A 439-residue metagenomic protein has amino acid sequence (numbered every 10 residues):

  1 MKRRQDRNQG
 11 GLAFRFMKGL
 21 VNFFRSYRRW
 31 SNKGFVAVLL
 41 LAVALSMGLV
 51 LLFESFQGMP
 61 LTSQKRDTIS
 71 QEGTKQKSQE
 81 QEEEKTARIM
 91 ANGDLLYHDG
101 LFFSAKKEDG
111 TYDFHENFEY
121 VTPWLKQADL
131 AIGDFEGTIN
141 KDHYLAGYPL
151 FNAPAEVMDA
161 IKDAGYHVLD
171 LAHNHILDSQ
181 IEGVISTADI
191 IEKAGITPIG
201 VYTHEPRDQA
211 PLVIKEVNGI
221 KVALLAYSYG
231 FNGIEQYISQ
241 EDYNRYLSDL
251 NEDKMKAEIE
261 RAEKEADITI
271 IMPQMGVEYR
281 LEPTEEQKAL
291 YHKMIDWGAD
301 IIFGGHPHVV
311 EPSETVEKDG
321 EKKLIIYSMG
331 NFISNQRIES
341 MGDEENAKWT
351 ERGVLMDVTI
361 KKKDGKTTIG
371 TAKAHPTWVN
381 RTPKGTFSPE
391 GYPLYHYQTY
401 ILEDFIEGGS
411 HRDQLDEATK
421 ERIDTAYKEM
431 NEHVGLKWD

Functional and structural regions predicted by a protein language model:
K2-Y27, N32-D439: Acidic, metal/ion-coordinating pockets
